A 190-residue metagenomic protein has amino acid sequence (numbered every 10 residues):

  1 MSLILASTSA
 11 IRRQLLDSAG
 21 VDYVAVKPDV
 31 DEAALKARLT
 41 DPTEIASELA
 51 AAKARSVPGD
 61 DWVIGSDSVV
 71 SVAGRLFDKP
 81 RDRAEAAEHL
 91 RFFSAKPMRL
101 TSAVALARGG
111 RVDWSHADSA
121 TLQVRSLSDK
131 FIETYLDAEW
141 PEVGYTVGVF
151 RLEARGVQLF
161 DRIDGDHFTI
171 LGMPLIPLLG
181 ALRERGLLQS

Functional and structural regions predicted by a protein language model:
M1-V21: N-terminal beta1-alpha1 ligand-phosphate binding loop
S2-L3, L39-S190: Anionic-ligand binding patches
T8, P28, G109: Cofactor-binding loop segments of dinucleotide-utilizing enzymes, especially the Rossmann-like FAD- and NAD(P)+-binding
R12, E32-A34, D113: Flexible, glycine-rich phosphate/dinucleotide-binding loops and adjacent beta-alpha linkers at cofactor/substrate
V24-A34: A short beta-strand-loop structural module common to alpha/beta enzyme folds
